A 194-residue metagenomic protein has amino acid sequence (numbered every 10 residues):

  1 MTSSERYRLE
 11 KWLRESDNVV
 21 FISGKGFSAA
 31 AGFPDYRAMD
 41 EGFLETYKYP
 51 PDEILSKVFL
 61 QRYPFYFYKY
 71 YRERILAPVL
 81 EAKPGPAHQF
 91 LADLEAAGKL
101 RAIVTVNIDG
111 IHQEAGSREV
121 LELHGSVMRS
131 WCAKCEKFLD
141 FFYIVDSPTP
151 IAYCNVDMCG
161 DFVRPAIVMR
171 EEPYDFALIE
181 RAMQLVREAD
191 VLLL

Functional and structural regions predicted by a protein language model:
M1-L194: Conserved catalytic core of sirtuin-type NAD+-dependent deacylases
